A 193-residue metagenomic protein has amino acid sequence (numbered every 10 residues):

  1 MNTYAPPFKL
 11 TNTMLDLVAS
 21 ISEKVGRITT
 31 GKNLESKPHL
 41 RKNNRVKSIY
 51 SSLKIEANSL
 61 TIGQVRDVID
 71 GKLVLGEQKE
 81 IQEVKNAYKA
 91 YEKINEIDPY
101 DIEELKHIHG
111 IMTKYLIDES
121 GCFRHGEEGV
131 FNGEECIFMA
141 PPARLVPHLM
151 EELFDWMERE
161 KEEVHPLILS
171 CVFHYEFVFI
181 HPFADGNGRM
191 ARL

Functional and structural regions predicted by a protein language model:
M1-L193: FIC/Doc superfamily catalytic core
